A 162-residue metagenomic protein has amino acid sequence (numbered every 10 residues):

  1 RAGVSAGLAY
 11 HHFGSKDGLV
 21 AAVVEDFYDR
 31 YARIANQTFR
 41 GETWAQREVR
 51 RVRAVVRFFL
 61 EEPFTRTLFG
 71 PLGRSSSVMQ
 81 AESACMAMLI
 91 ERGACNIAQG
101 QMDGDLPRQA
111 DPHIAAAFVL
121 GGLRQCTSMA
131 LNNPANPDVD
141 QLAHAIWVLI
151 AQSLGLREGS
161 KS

Functional and structural regions predicted by a protein language model:
R1-G18, A22: Helix-turn-helix
A22, R33-F64, P112, A116-V119 (+1 more regions): Hydrophobic alpha-helical connector segments
D29-A32, R57, S77-D103, H113-A117 (+4 more regions): Amphipathic alpha-helical packing segments from all-alpha helical-bundle domains
Q46-G70, A84-C95, L120, A151-G159: Helical hydrophobic small-molecule/effector-binding pocket
F69-S77: Short linear capping/connector segments at secondary-structure termini
L106-P107: Conserved hydrophobic residue
A130-P137: Transmembrane helix-loop junctions in multipass membrane proteins, especially transporters and channels
